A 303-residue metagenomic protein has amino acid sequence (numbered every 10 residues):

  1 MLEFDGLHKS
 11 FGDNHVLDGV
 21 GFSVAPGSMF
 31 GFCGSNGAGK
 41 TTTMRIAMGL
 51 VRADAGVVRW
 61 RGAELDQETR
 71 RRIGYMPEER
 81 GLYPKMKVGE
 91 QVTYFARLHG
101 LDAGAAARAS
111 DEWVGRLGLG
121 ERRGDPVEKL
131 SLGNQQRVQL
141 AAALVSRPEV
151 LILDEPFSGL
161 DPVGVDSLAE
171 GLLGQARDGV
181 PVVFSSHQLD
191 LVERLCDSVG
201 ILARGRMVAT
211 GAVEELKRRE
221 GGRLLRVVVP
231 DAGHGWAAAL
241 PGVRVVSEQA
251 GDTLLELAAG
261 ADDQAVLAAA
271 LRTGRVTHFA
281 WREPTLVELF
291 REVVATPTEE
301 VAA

Functional and structural regions predicted by a protein language model:
L2-F4, K9-A203, A209: ABC transporter nucleotide-binding domains
D5, V228, A280-R282: Solvent-exposed beta-strand sheet faces enriched in polar/charged residues
P26, E121, D231-A232, A259-A261 (+1 more regions): Non-catalytic surface loops within mature trypsin-like serine protease
T69, E220, F290-V294: Short, flexible helix/strand-to-coil boundary loops that buttress conserved ligand/catalytic motifs in alpha/beta
R80, P241-R244, G274: Structural motif
S167-A258: ABC transporter nucleotide-binding domain
A258-A303: C-terminal coupling/interaction segments
